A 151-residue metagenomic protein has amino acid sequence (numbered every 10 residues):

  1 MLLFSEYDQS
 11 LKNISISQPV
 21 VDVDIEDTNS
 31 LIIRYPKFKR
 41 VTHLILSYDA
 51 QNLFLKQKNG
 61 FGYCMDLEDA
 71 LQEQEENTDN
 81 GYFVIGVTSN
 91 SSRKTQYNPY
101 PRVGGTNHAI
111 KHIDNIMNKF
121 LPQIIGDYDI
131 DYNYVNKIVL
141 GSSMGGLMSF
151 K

Functional and structural regions predicted by a protein language model:
M1-K151: Non-catalytic cap/lid and distal C-terminal segments of serine-dependent acyl enzymes
